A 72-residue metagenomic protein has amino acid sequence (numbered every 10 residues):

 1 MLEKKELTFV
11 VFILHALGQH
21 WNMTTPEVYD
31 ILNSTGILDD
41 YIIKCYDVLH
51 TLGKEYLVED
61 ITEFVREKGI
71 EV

Functional and structural regions predicted by a protein language model:
M1-E6, T35-D39: Short amphipathic alpha-helical segments, especially helix-boundary/capping motifs
L2-E27: N-terminal acidic leader/helix
G18, T24-L49: Amphipathic, hydrophobic secondary-structure cores in small proteins
Y46-V72: Long, compositionally biased
